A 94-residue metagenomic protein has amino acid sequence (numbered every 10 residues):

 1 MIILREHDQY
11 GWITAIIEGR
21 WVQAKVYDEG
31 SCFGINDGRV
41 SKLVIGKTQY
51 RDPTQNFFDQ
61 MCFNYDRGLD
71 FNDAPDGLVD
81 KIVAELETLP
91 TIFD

Functional and structural regions predicted by a protein language model:
M1-G30: Negatively charged, low-complexity tracts enriched in Asp/Glu with abundant Ser/Thr
A15-I16, L43-I45: Short beta-strand element of the conserved SAM-dependent methyltransferase core
Y27-E29, V44-Y50: Short, flexible beta-strand-to-coil junctions
S31-F33, N72: A short local loop/turn or secondary-structure capping micro-motif enriched for an aromatic residue
G34-S41: Short coil-to-beta strand junction motifs in C2/discoidin
K47-D94: Mixed-charge, Lys/Arg-enriched low-complexity segments
